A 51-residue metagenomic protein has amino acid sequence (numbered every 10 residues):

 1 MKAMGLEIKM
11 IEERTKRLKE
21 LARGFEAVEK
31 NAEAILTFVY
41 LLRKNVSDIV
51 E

Functional and structural regions predicted by a protein language model:
M1-R23: N-terminal acidic leader/helix
R17-E51: Short, charge-rich amphipathic interface segments used for partner binding and complex assembly
